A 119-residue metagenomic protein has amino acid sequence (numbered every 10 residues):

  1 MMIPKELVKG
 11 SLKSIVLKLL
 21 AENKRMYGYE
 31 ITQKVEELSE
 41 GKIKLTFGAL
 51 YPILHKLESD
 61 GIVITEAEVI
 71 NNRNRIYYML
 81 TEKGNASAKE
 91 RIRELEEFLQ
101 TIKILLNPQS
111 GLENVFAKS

Functional and structural regions predicted by a protein language model:
M1-G10, R91: Intrinsically disordered, low-complexity serine/threonine- and proline-rich regulatory segments
E6-A49: N-terminal helix-turn-helix DNA-binding core of bacterial DNA-binding proteins
L50-L57: Basic amphipathic alpha-helical segments that dock to polyanions
G61: Glycine-centered, phosphate/nucleic-acid-interacting loop/turn motifs that mediate DNA/RNA or nucleotide
T65: Short beta-strand "wing" residues that participate in macromolecule-binding interfaces
I70-I92: Basic, amphipathic "hinge/linker" alpha-helix immediately C-terminal to the N-terminal HTH DNA-binding motif
A86-S119: Amphipathic alpha-helical dimerization/coiled-coil segments that flank or bridge DNA-binding/regulatory modules
